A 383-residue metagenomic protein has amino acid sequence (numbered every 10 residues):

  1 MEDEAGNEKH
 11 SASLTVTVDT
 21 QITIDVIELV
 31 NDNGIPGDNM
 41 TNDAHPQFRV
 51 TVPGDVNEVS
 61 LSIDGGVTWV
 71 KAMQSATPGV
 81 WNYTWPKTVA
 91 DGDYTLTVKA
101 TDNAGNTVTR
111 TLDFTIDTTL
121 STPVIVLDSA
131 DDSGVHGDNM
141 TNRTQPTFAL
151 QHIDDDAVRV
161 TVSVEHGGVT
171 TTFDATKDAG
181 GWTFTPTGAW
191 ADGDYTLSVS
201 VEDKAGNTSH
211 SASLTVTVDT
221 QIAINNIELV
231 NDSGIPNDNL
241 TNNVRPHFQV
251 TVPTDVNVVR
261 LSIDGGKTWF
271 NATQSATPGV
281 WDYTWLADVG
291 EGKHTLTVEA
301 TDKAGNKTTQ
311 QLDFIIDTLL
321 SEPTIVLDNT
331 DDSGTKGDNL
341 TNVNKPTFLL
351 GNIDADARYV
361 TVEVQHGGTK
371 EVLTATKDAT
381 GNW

Functional and structural regions predicted by a protein language model:
D3, N7-D32, V108-D128, D203 (+2 more regions): Flexible, low-complexity linkers/stalks enriched in Thr/Pro that connect modular domains
G34-A44, S133-T144, G234-V244, S333-N344: Short, solvent-exposed loop/linker segments at the N-terminal edge of repeated beta-sheet extracellular domains
P46-V52, P146-H152, P246-V252, P346-N352: Aromatic/hydrophobic beta-strand junction motif of beta-rich domains
V52-N57, I153-V158, V252-N257, I353-R358: Short proline/glycine-enriched turn/loop motifs at strand-loop junctions of beta-rich domains
W85-D93, P186-D194, W285-K293: Surface-exposed, short loops/turns at beta-strand junctions within beta-sandwich domains
